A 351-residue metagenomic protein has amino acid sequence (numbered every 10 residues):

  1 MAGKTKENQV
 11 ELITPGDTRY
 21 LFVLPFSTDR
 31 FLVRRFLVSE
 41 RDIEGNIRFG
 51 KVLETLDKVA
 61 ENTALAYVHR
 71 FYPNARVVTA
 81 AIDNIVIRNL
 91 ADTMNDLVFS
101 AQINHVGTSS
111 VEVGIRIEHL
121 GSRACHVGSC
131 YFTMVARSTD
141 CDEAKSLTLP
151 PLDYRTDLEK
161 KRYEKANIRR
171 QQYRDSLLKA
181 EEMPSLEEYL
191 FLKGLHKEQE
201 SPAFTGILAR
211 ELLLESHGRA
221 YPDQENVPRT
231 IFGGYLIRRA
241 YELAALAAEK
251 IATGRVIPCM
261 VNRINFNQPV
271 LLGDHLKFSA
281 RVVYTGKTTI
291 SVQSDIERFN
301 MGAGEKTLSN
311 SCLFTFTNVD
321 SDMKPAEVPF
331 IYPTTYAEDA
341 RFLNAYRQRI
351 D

Functional and structural regions predicted by a protein language model:
M1-E44, T148-E225, I331-D351: Non-catalytic linker/capping segments at the edges of enzyme domains
M1-L97, G121-A124, F330-P333, R349-I350: Hydrophobic, helix-prone linear segments
G3-T5, A91-D96, Q102-E181, L272 (+1 more regions): HotDog/MaoC-like acyl-thioester-processing domains
V23-P25, V86, T133-V135, H217-R219 (+2 more regions): Generic structural detector for well-ordered beta-strands
I47, A60-E112, C125-Y131, E242-T285 (+3 more regions): Hydrophobic beta-strand-centered segment that forms part of the acyl-chain substrate-binding groove
L53-D57, I237, Y241, S291: Hydrophobic face of alpha-helices
P202-I257: Conserved small-residue-rich
